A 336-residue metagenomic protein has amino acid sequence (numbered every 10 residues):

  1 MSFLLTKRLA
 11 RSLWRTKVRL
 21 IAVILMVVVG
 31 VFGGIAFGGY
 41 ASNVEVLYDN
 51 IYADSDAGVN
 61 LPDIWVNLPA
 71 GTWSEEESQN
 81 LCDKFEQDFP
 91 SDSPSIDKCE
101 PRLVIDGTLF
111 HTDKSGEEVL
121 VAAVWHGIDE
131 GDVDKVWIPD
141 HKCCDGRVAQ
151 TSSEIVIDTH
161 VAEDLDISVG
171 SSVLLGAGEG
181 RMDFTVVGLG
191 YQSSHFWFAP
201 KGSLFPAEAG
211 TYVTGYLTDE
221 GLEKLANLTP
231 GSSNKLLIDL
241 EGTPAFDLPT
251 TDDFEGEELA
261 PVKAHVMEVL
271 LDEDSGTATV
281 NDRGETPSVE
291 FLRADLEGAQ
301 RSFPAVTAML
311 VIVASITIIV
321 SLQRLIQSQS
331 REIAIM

Functional and structural regions predicted by a protein language model:
S2-V23, V27-I312, R324-Q327: Membrane transport/envelope proteins' first extracytoplasmic loop
I316-M336: Intracellular coupling helices
